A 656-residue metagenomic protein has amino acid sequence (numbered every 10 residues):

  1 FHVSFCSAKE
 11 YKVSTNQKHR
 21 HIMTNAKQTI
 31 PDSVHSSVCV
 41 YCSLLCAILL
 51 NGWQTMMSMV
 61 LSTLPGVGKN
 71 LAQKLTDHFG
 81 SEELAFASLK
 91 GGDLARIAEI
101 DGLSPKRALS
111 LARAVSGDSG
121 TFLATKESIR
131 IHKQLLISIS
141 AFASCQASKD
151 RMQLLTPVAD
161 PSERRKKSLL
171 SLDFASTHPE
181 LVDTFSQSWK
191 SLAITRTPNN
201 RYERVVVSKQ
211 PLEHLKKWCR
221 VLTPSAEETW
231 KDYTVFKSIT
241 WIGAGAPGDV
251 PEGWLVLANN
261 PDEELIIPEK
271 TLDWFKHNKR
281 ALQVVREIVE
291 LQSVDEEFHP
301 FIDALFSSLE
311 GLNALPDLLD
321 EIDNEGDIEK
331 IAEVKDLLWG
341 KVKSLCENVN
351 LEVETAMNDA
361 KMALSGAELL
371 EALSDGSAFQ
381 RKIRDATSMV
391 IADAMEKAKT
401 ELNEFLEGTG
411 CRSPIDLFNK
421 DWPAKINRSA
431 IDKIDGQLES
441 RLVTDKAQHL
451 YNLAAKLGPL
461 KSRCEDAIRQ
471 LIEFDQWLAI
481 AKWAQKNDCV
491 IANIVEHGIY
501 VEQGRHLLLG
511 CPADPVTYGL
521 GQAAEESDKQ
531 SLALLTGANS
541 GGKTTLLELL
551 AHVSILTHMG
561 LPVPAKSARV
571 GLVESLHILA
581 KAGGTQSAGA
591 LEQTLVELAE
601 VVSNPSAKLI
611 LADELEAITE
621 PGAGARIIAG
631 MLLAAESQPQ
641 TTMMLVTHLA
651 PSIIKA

Functional and structural regions predicted by a protein language model:
H2-K9: Extreme N-terminal basic, low-complexity initiation segments that serve as generic localization/processing leaders
V3, I22, A26, V34-S36 (+1 more regions): Short hydrophobic alpha-helical segments enriched in small aliphatic residues
C6, C39-C42, C46: Cysteine-centered motifs
K9-K12, Q17, Q28, Q54: Charged/polar low-complexity intrinsically disordered segments
G52-W53, M57-L61, D77-S81, D118-L534 (+2 more regions): Alpha-helical coupling/stalk and coiled-coil linker elements that connect catalytic or binding modules and transmit
W53-P65, K74, A87-D101, A112: Extended, structured, electrostatic nucleic-acid-contact surfaces
H497-A656: ATPase nucleotide-binding head domains, primarily ABC-like/P-loop NTPase cores
